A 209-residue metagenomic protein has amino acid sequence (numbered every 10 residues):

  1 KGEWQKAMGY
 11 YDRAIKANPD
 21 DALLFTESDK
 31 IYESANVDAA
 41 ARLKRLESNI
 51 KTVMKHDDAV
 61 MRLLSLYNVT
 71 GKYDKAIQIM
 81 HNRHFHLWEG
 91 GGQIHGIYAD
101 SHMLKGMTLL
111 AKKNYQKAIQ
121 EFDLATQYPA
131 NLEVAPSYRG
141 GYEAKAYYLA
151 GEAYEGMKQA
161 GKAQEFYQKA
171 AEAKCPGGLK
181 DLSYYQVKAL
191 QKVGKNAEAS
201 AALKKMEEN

Functional and structural regions predicted by a protein language model:
K1, L23-K30, D57-S65, G92-L104 (+3 more regions): Alpha-solenoid helical repeat scaffolds
W4, D38-A39, Y73, Y115 (+2 more regions): TPR-repeat structural position
R13-A14, S48-N49, R83, A125 (+2 more regions): Canonical positions in the second alpha-helix
I31-Y32, L66, T108, A153 (+1 more regions): Residue-level signature for tetratricopeptide repeat
A35-N36, T70, K112, A150 (+2 more regions): Structural motif corresponding to the intra-repeat A-B loop/turn of tetratricopeptide repeats
S48-T52, F85-H95, A130-G140, C175-G178: Flexible helix-coil transition and linker loops at the boundaries of alpha-helical arrays
